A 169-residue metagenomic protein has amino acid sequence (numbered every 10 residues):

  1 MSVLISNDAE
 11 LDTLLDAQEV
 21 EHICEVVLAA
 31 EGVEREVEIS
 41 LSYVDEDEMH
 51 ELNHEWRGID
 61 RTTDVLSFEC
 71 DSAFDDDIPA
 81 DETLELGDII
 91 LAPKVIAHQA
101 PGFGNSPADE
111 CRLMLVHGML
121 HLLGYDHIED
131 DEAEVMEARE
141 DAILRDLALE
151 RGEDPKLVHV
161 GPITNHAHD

Functional and structural regions predicted by a protein language model:
M1-C111, L123-D169: An acidic/histidine-cluster motif and surrounding catalytic segment that typifies divalent-metal-assisted enzyme active
V116, L120-G124: Short active-site segment of divalent metal-dependent hydrolases/proteases that encodes the spacing between
